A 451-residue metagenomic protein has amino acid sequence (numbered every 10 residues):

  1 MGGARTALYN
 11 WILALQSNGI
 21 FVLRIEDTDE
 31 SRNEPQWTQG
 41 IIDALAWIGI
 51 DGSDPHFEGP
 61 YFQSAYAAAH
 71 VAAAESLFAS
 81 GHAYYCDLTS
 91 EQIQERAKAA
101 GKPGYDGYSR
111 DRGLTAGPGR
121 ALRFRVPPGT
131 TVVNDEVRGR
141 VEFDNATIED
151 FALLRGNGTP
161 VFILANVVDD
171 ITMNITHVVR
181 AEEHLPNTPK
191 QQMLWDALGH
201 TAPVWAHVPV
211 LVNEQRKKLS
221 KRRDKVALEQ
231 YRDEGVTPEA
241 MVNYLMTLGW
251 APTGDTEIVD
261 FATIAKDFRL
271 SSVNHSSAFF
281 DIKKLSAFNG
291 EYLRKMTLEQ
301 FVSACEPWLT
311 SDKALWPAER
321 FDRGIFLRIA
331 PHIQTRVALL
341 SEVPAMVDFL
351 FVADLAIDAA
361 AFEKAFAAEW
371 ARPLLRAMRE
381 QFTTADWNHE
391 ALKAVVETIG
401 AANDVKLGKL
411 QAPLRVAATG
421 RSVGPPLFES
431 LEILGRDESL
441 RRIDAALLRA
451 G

Functional and structural regions predicted by a protein language model:
M1-G101, P186-H200: N-terminal Rossmann-like or analogous alpha/beta NTP/dinucleotide-binding catalytic cores that position adenine
A4, P35, A181-T188, R222-K225 (+1 more regions): Short, conserved loop/turn and helix-capping segments at secondary-structure boundaries that abut family-defining
N10, I41, L77, G81 (+8 more regions): Residue-level signal for inorganic ion chemistry
V22-D27, M173-V178, E397, G424-E429: Glycine- and acidic
S31, L198-I357, T419-G451: Catalytic adenosine-cofactor/nucleotide-binding cores of aminoacyl-tRNA synthetases and other
S76-A79, Y84-H207, V212-L219, A227 (+1 more regions): Active-site cores that bind ATP or allylic diphosphates and position pyrophosphate for catalysis
H177-A181, Q230, A377, Q381: Short histidine-centered catalytic/ligand-binding loop motif
F362-S422: C-terminal accessory/binding modules appended to enzymatic or scaffolding proteins
